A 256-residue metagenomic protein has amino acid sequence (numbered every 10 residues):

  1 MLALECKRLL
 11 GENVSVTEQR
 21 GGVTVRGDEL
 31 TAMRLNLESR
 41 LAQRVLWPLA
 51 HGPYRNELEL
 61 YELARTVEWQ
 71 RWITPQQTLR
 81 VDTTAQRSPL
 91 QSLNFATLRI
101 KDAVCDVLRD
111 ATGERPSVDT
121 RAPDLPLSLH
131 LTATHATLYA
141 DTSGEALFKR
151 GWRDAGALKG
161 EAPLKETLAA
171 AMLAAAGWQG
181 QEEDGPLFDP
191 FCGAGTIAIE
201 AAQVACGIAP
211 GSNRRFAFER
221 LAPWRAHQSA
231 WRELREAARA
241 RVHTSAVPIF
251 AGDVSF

Functional and structural regions predicted by a protein language model:
M1-L125: Non-catalytic nucleic-acid substrate-recognition regions in nucleic-acid-modifying enzymes
R20, A140-T142, F191: Glycine-rich, histidine-containing beta strand-loop boundary motifs that form or position
T31, R87, H135, G144 (+2 more regions): Short loop/turn segments at secondary-structure transitions that flank enzyme active sites
M33-L35, S39, Q43, W47 (+5 more regions): Flexible, active-site-adjacent loop/turn segments at secondary-structure boundaries
T84, T132-A175: Class I S-adenosyl-L-methionine
F95-T97, G144, A202-C206: Short, glycine/charged-enriched secondary-structure capping and boundary segments
L129: Carboxylate-rich, divalent-cation-coordinating active-site regions
G160, L164-F256: Conserved S-adenosyl-L-methionine
